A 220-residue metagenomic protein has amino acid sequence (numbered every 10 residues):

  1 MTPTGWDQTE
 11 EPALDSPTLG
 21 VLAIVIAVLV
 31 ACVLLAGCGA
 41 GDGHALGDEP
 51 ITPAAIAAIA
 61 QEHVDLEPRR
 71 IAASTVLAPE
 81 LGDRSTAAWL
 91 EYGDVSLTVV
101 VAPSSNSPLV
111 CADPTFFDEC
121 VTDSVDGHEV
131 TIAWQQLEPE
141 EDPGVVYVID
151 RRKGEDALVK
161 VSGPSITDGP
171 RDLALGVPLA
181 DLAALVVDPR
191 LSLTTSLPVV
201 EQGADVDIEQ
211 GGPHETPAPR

Functional and structural regions predicted by a protein language model:
T2-Q8: Short, charged N-terminal extramembrane segments
T9-V28: N-terminal export and membrane-targeting signals
V28-A31, L97-T115, P178, A204 (+2 more regions): Secretory-pathway extracellular proteins and peptide precursors enriched for disulfide-bonded cysteines
L35-G37: C-terminal motif of bacterial Sec signal peptides marking the signal peptidase cleavage site
G39-G41: Bacterial signal peptide processing site
G47-R70, L179-S192: Short, non-transmembrane alpha-helical segments in secretory-pathway proteins
R70-G144: Short, solvent-exposed recognition patches
E141-G144, R151-R220: Extracellularly exposed regions in secreted/surface proteins, prominently low-complexity, repeat-rich
